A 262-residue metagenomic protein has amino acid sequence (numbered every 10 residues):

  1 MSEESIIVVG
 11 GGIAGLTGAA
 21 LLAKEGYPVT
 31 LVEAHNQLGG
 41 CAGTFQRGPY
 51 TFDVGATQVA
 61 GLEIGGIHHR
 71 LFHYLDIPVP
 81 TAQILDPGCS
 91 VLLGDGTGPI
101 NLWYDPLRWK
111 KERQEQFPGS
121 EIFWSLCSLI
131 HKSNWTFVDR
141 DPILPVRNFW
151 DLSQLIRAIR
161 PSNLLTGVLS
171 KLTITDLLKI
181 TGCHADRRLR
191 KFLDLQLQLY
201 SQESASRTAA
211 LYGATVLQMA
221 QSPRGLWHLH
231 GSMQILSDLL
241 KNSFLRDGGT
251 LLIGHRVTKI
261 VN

Functional and structural regions predicted by a protein language model:
S2-D139: N-terminal glycine-rich phosphate/pyrophosphate-binding loop and immediately adjacent elements
L31-V32, K191, I253: General beta-strand structural signal in soluble alpha/beta enzymes
Y50-V54, R157-R160, A220-R224: Glycine-/proline-rich flexible loop or hinge segments
I77, K132, T136, C183 (+2 more regions): Generic secondary-structure signature for well-ordered alpha-helical cores
D95-R207: Rossmann-like flavin
Q196-W227: Active-site-adjacent "gating/activation" loops or surface patches in catalytic cores
V216-V261: Helical element adjacent to the flavin cofactor pocket in flavoenzyme catalytic cores
